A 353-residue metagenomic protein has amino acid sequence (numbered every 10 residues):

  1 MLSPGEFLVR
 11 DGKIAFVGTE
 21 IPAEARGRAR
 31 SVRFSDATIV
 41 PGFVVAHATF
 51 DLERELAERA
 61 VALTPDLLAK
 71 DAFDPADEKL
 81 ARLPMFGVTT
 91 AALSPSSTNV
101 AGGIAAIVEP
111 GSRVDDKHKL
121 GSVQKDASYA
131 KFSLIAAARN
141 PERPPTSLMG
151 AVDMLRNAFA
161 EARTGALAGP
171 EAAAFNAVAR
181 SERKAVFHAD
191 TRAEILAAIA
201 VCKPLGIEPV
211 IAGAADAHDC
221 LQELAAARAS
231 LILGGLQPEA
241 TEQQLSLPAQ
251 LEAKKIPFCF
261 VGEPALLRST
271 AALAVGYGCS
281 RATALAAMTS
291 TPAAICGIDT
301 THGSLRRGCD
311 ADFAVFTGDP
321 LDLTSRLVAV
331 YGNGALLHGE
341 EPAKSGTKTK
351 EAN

Functional and structural regions predicted by a protein language model:
M1-V40: Histidine-rich, glycine-flanked metal-binding segment
G5, A294, R306-K350: C-terminal cap of metal-dependent C-N hydrolases
F7, G12, D36, H47 (+8 more regions): Divalent metal-coordination and catalytic microenvironments
E24-D71, M85: Replace "His-x-His-based motif
D51-E53, T98-A101, R192-L196, A214-L221: Active-site environment of divalent metal-dependent phosphoester hydrolases
E55-L56, L63-D66, K184, A225 (+2 more regions): His/Asp/Glu-enriched, well-ordered alpha-helical/loop segment that forms or immediately abuts the divalent-metal
K79, P84-P209: Polyanionic/metal-chelating signatures
V186-D190, E208-A217, G234-A240, V261: Catalytic beta/alpha-barrel core
